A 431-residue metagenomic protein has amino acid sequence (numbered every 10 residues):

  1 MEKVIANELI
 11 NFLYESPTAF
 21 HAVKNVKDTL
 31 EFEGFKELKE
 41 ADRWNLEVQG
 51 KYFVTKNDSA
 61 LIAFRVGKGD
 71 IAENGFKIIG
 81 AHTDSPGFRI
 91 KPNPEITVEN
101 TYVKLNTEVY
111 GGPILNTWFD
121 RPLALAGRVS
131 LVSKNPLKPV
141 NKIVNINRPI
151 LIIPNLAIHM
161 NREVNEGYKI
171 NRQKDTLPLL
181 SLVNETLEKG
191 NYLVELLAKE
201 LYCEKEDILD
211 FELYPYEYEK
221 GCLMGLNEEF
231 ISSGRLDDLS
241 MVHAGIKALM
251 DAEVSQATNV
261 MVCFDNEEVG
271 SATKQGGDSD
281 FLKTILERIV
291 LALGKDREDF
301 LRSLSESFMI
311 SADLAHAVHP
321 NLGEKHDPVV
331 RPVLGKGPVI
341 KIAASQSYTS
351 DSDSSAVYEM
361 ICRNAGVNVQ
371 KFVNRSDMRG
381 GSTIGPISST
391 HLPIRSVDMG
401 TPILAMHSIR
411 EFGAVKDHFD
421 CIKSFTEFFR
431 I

Functional and structural regions predicted by a protein language model:
M1-I431: N-terminal hydrophobic/helix-forming segments and targeting peptides
